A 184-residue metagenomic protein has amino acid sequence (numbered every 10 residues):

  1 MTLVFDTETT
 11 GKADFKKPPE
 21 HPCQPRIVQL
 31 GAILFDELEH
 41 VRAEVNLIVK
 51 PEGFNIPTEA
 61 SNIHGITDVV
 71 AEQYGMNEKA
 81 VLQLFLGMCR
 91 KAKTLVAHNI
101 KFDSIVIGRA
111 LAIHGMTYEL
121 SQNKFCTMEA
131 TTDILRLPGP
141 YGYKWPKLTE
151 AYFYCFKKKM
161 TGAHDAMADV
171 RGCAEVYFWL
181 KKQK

Functional and structural regions predicted by a protein language model:
T2, F15, C23-L30, L34-D68 (+1 more regions): Metal-dependent phosphoesterase core characteristic of DEDDh/y 3'-5' exonuclease domains
T7-E20: Short acidic, Gly/Ser-rich segments with clustered Asp/Glu that frequently serve as metal-coordination loops in enzyme
Q73-Q83: Glycine-rich, highly charged phosphate/nucleotide-binding loops
